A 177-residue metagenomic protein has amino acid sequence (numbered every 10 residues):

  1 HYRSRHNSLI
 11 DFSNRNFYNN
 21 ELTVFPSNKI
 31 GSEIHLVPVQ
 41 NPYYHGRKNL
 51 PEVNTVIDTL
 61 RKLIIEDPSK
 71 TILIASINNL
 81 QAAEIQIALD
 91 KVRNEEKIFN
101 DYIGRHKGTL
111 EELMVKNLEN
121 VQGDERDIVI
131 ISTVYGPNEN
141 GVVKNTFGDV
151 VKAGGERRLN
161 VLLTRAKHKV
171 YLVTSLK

Functional and structural regions predicted by a protein language model:
H1-S27, I77-N79, T164-R165, S175-K177: Conserved coupling/interface region of RecA-like P-loop/ASCE motor cores
G31-Y171: Core RecA-like ATPase module of SF1/SF2 helicases and allied nucleic-acid translocases
